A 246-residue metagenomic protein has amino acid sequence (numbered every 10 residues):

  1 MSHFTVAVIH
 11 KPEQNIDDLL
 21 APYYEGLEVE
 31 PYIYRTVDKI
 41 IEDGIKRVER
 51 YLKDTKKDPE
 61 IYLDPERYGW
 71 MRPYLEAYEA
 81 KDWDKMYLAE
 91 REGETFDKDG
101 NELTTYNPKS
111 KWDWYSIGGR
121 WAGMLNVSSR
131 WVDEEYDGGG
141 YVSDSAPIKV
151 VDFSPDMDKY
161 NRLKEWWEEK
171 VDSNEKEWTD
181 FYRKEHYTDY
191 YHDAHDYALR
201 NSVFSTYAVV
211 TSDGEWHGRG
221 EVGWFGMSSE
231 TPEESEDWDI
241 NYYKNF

Functional and structural regions predicted by a protein language model:
M1-F246: Acidic interaction surfaces
